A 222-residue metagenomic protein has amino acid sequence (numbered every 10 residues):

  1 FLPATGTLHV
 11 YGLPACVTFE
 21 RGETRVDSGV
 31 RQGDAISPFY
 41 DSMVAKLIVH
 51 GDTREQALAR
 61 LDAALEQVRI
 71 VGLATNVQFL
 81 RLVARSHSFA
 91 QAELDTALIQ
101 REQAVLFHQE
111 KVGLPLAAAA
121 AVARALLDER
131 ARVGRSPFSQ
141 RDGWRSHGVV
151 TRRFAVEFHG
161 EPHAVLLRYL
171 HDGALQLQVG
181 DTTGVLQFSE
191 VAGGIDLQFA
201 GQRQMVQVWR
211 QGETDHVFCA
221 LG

Functional and structural regions predicted by a protein language model:
F1-T183: Catalytic cores of soluble metabolic enzymes centered on carboxylation/carboxyl-transfer
D95, F199-G222: Structured, non-catalytic alpha/beta "coupling" segments that mediate domain-domain communication and provide generic
H147-V149, G160, S189-E190, F199-G201 (+1 more regions): Short solvent-exposed loop/turn micro-motifs enriched in small/polar/acidic residues
R152-F158, I195-L197, V217: Short acidic-hydrophobic surface loop/beta-edge motif
G160-V165, T182-L186, R203-Q207, G222: Short, surface-exposed beta-strand/loop "edge" segments at domain boundaries and coil↔beta transitions
Y169-Q204: Conserved nucleotide-binding/hydrolysis modules and their immediate coupling elements across P-loop/ASCE NTPase motors
